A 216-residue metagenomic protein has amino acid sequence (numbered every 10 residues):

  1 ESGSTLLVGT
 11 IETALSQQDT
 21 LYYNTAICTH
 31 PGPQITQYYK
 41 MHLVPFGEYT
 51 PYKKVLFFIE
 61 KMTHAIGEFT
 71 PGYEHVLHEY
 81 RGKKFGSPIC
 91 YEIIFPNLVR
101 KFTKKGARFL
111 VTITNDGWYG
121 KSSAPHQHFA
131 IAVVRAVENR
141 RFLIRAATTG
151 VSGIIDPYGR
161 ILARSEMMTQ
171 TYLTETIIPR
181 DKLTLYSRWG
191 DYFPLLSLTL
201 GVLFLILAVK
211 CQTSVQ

Functional and structural regions predicted by a protein language model:
E1-Q216: Enzyme catalytic cores with a strong preference for nitrogen-chemistry domains
